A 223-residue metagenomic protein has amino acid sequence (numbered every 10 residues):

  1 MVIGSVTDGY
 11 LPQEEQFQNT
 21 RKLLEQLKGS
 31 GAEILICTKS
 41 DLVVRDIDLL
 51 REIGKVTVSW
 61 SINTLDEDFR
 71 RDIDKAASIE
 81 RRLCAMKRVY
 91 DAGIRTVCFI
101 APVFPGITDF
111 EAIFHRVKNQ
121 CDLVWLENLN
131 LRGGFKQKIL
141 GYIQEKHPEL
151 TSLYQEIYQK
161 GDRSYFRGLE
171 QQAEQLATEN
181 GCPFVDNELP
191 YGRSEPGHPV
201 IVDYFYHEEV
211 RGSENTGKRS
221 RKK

Functional and structural regions predicted by a protein language model:
M1-Q172, L176: Conserved AdoMet/S-adenosylmethionine-binding subsite of the radical SAM
K136-K223: C-terminal accessory extensions appended to soluble enzyme cores
